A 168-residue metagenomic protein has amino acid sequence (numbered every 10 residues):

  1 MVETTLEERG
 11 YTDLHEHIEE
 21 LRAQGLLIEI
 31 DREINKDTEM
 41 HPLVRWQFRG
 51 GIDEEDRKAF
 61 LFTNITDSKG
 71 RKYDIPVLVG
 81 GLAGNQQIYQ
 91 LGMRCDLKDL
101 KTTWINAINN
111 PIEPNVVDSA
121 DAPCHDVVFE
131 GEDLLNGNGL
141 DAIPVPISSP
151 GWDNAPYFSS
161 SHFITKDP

Functional and structural regions predicted by a protein language model:
M1-P168: Extended, highly charged
